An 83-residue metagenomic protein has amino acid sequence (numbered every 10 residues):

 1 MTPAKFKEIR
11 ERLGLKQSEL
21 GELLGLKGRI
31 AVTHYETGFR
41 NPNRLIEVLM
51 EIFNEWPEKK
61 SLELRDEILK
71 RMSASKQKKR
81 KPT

Functional and structural regions predicted by a protein language model:
M1-R12, E51: A short, Lys/Arg-rich alpha-helix, primarily the initiator
A4, G14-K16, K27: Residue-level signal for the short linker/turn that defines the boundary of a DNA-recognition helix
F6, L20-G21, V32-Y35: Conserved hydrophobic/aromatic packing and binding residues within compact polymer-binding modules
L24, Y35-E36, I46, N54: DNA major-groove recognition helix of helix-turn-helix
G25-N41: Recognition helix of helix-turn-helix/homeodomain-like DNA-binding domains that insert into the DNA major groove
N41-L62: DNA major-groove recognition helix of helix-turn-helix/homeodomain DNA-binding modules
W56-T83: Short, charged recognition helix plus adjacent turn of helix-turn-helix-like nucleic-acid-binding domains
